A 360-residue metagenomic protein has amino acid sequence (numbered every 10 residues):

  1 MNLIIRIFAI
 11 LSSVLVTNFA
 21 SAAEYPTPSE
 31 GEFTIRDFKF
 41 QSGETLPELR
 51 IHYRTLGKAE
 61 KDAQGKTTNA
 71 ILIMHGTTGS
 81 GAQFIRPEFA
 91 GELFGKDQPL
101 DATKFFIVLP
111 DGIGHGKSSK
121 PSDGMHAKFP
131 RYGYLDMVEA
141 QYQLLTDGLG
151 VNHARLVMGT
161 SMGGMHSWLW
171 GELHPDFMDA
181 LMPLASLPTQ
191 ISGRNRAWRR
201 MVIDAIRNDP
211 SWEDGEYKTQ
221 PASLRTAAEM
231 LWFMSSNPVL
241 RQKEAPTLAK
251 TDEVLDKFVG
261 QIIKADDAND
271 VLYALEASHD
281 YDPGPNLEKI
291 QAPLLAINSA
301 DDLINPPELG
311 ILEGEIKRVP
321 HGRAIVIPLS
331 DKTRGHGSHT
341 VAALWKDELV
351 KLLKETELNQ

Functional and structural regions predicted by a protein language model:
R54-D123: N-terminal cap/lid subdomain of alpha/beta-hydrolase-fold enzymes
L135-L156: Conserved acidic catalytic loop of the alpha/beta-hydrolase fold
N152-G193: Conserved hydrolase catalytic core segment
F177-Q261: Alpha/beta-hydrolase-fold enzymes
D270-N286: Active-site nucleophile elbow and catalytic-triad environment of alpha/beta-hydrolase enzymes
I290, A296-N298: Short beta-strand/loop motif that positions the catalytic acidic residue of the alpha/beta-hydrolase fold
L303-G310: Conserved alpha/beta-hydrolase "acid-adjacent" motif
V319-Q360: Catalytic active-site module of serine/aspartate enzymes centered on a nucleophile-bearing elbow/loop
